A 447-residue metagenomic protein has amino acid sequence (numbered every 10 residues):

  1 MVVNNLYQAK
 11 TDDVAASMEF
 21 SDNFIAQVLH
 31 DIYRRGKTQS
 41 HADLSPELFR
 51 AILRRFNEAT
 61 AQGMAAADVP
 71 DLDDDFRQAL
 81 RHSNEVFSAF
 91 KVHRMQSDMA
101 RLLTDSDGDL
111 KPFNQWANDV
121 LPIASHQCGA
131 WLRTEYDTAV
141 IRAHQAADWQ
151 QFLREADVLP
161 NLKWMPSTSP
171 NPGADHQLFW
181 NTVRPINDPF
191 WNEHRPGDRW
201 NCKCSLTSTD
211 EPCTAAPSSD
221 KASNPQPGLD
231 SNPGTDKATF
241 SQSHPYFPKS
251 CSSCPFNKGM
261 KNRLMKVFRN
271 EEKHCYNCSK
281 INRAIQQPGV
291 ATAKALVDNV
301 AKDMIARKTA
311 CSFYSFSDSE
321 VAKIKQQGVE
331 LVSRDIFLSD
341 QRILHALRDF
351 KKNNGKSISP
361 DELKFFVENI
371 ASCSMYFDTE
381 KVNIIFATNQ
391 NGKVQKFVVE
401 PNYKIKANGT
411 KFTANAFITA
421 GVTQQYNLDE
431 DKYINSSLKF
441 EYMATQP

Functional and structural regions predicted by a protein language model:
M1-R199, S208-N299, R348-N354, I358-L363 (+3 more regions): Domain-core detector
F268-P447: Ribonuclease/tRNase effector modules and their secretory precursors
